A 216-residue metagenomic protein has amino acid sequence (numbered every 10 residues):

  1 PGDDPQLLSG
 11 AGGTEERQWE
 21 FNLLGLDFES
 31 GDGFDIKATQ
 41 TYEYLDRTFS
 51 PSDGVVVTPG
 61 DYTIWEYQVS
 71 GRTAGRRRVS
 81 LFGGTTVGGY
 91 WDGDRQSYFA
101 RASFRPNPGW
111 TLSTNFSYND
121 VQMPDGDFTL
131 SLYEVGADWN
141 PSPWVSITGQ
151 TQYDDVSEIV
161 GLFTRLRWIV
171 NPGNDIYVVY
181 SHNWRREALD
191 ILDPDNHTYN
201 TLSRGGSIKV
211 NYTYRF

Functional and structural regions predicted by a protein language model:
P1-F216: Exposed, low-structure sequence patches enriched in small/polar residues
